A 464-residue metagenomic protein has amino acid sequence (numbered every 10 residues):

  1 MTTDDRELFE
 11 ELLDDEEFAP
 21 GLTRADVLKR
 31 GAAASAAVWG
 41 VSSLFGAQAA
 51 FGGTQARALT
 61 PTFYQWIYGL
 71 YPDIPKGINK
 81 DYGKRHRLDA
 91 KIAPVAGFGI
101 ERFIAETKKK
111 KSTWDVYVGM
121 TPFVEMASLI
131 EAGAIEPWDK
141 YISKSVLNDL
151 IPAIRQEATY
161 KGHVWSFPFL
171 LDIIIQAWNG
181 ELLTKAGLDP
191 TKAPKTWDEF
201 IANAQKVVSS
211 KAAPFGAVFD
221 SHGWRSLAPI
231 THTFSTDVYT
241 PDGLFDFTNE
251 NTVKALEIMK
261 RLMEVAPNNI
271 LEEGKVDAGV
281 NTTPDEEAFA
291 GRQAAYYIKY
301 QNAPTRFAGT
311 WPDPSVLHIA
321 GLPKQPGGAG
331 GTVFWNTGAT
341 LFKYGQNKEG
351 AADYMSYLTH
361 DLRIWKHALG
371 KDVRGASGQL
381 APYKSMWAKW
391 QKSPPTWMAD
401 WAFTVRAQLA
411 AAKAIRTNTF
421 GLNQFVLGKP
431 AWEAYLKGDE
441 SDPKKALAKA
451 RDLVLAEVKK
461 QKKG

Functional and structural regions predicted by a protein language model:
M1-D26: N-terminal secretory signal peptides
L13-P20, T184, T404-G464: Conserved C-terminal helix/tail region of periplasmic/extracytoplasmic solute-binding proteins
A19, D26-G53: N-terminal export signals
R57-V124, S441: Early extracytoplasmic/lumenal segment of secretory-pathway proteins
T121-I175, I201, H318-A320: Hinge/lid segment of periplasmic solute-binding proteins
Y160-F169, I174, D198-D246, N251-T252 (+2 more regions): Extracytoplasmic/periplasmic solute-binding protein
N203-Q205, L244-A278, L322: Glycine-centered hinge/linker elements that transmit conformational signals in sensory and ligand-binding systems
N302-P314, P326-P430, Q461-K462: C-terminal lobe and pocket-closing loops of periplasmic/extracytoplasmic Venus-flytrap solute-binding proteins
